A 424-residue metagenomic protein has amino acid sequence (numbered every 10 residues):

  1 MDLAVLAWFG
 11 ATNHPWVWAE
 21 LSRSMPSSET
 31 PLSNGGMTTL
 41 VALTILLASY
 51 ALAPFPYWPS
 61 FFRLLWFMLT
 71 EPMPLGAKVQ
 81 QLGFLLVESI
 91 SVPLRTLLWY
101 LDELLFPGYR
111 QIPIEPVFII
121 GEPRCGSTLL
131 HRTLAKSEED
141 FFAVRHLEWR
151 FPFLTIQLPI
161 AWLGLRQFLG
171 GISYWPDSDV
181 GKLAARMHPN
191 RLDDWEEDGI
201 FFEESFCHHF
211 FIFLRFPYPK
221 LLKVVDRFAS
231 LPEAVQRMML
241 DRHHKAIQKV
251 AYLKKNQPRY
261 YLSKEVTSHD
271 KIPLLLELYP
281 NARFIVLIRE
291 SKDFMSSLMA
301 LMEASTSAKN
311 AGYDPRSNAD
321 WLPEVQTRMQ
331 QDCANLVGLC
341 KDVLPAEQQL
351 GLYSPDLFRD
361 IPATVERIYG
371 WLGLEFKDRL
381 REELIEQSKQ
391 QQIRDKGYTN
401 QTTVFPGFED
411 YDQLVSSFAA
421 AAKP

Functional and structural regions predicted by a protein language model:
M1, V5-R95, V225-L240, A251 (+2 more regions): PAPS-dependent sulfotransferases, especially Golgi type II membrane carbohydrate sulfotransferases
P93, L97-I119, W149-P152: N-terminal signal-anchor transmembrane helix
I119-E138: Glycine-rich phosphate-binding P-loop
I120-E122, L262-V266, I288, S354: Short His-Asn-centered micro-motif
S137-L147: Post-Walker A helix-loop "phosphate-sensing" segment adjacent to the P-loop in P-loop NTPases
W149-Y261: PAPS-dependent sulfation machinery
Y252, Q257-N281: Flexible, glycine/threonine-enriched loop-and-boundary segments that flank and lead into catalytic domains of large
E265, L275-A300: Conserved phosphate-donor/acceptor-positioning beta-strand/loop module used by diverse small-molecule
